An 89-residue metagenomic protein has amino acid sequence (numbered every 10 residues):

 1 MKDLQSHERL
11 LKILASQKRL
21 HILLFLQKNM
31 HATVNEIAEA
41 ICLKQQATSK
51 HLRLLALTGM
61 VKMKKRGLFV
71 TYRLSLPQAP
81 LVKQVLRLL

Functional and structural regions predicted by a protein language model:
K2-S6, K28, T71-L89: Conserved segment of winged-helix/HTH DNA-binding domains
K12-K18, L76-P77: Short helix-coil-helix linker/hinge
Q17, N29-T33: Short capping segments at the starts of secondary-structure elements
L20-L24: Pre-recognition alpha-helix immediately N-terminal to the DNA-recognition helix within helix-turn-helix or winged-helix
E36-A38: A short acidic, leucine-rich amphipathic alpha-helix
K44-A47: Helix-turn-helix DNA-binding motif, specifically the short coil turn and the N-cap/start of the second
L52-R53: Short, hydrophobic-biased segments on the C-terminal half of alpha helices that form "recognition helices"
A56-R66, R73: Beta-hairpin "wing" of winged helix-turn-helix
